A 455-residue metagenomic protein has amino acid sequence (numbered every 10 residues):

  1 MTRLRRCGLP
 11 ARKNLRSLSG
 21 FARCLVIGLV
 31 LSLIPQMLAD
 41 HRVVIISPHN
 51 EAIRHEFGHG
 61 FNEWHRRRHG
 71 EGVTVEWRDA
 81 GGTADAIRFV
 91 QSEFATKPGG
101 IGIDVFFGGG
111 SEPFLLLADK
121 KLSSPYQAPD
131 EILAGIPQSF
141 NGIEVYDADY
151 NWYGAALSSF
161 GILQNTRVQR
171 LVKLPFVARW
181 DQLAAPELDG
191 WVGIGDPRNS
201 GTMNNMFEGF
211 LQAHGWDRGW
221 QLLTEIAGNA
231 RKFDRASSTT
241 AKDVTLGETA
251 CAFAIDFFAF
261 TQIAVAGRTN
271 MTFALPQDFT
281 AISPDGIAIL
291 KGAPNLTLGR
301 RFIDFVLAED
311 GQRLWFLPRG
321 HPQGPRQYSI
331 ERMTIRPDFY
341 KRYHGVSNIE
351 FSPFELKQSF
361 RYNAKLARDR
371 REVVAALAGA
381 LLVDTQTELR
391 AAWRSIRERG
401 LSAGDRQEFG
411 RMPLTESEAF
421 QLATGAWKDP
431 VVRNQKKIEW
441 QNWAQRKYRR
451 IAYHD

Functional and structural regions predicted by a protein language model:
D40-L116, A241: Early extracytoplasmic/lumenal segment of secretory-pathway proteins
T96-K97, I101-F106, S124-T166, D181 (+1 more regions): A structural signal for short loop-to-beta-strand junctions that line the ligand-binding cleft of periplasmic/secreted
L117-Y126, A148, Q262-L275: Ligand-binding "clamshell"
G135-I136, S158, L222-A227, G267-A293 (+1 more regions): Periplasmic-binding protein-like
L163-V168, I282-L296, L314-W315: A bilobed periplasmic-binding-protein/Venus flytrap-type ligand-binding module shared by bacterial periplasmic
G209-F273: Ligand-binding pocket segment of bilobal, Venus flytrap-like solute-binding proteins
N295-G299, I303-R361: Mature extracytoplasmic/periplasmic domains
L389-D455: C-terminal non-catalytic accessory extensions
